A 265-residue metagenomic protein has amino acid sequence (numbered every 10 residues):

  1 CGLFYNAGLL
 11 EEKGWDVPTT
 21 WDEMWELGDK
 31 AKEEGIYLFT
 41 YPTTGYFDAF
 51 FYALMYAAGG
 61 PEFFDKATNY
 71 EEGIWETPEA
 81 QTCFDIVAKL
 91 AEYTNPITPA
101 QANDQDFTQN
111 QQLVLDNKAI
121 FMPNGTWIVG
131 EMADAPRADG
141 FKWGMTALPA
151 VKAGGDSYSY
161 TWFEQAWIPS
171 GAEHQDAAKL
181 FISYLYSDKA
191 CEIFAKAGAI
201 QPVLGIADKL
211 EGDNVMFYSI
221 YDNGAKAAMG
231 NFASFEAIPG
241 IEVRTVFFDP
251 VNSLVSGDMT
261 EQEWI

Functional and structural regions predicted by a protein language model:
C1-T19, W25, P42-T68, Y160-I168 (+2 more regions): Periplasmic solute-binding protein
L9-L10, D29-E33, T108-K118, M122 (+2 more regions): Short helices/loops that flank or line small-molecule/ion binding pockets
L27-K30, Y70-Q101: Glycine-centered hinge/linker elements that transmit conformational signals in sensory and ligand-binding systems
G59-T82, D134-R137, A150-Y158, D208-S219 (+1 more regions): Short, solvent-exposed loop/beta-turn-alpha elements that line the ligand-binding surface or hinge of extracytoplasmic
E79-I86, E164, E173-L185, I193 (+1 more regions): Short amphipathic alpha-helical coupling segments at ligand-binding clamshell hinges and other catalytic/signaling
D85-H174: Extracytoplasmic/periplasmic substrate-binding proteins
I182-L204: Periplasmic-binding protein-like
I200-G205, S219-I265: C-terminal capping/gating helix-and-loop segments adjacent to ligand/active sites or protein-protein/ligand interfaces
